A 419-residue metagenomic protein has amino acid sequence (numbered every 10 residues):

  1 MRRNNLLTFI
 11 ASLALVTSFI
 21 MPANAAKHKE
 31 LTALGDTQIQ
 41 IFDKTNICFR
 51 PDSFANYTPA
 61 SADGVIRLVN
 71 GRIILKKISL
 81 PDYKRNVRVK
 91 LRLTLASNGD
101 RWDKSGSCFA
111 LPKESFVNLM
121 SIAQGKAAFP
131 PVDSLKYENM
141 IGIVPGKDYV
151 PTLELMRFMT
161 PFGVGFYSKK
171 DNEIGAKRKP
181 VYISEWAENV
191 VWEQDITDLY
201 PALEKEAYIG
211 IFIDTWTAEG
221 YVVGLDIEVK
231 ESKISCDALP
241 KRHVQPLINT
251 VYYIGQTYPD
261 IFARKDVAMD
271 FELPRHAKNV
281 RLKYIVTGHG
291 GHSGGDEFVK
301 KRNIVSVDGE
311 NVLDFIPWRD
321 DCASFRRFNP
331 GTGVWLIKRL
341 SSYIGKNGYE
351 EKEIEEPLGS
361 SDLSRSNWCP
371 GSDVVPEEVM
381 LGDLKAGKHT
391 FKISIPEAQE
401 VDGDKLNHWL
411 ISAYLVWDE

Functional and structural regions predicted by a protein language model:
M1-E30: Bacterial Sec-dependent N-terminal signal peptides
K27-E419: Extracellular/secretory-pathway and virion-surface proteins
